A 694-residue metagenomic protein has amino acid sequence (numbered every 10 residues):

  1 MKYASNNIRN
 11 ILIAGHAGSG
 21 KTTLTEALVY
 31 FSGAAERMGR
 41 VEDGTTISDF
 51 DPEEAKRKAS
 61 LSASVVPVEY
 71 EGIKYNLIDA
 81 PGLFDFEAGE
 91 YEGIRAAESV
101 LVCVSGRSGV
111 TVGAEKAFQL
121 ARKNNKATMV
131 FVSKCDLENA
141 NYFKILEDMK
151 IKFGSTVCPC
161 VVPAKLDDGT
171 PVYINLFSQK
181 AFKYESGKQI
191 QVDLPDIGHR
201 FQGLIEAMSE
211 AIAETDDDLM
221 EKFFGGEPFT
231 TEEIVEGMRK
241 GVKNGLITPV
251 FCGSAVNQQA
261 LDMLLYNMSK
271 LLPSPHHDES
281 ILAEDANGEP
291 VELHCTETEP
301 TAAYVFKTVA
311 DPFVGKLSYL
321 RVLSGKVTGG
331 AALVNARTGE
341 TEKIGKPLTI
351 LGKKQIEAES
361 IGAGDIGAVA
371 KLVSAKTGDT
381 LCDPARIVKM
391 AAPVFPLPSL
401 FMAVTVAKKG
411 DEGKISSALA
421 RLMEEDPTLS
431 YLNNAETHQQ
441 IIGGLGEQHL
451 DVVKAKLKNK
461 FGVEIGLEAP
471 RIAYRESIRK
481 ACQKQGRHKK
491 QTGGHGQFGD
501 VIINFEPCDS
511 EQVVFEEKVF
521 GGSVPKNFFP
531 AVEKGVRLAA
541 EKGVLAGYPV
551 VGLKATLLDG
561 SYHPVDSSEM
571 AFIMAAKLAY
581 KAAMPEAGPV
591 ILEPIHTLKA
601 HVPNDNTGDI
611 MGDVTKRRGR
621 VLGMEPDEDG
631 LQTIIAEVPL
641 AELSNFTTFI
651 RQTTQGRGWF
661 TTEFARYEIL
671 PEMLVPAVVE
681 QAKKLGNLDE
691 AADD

Functional and structural regions predicted by a protein language model:
M1-D694: Structural and coupling elements of P-loop NTPases
